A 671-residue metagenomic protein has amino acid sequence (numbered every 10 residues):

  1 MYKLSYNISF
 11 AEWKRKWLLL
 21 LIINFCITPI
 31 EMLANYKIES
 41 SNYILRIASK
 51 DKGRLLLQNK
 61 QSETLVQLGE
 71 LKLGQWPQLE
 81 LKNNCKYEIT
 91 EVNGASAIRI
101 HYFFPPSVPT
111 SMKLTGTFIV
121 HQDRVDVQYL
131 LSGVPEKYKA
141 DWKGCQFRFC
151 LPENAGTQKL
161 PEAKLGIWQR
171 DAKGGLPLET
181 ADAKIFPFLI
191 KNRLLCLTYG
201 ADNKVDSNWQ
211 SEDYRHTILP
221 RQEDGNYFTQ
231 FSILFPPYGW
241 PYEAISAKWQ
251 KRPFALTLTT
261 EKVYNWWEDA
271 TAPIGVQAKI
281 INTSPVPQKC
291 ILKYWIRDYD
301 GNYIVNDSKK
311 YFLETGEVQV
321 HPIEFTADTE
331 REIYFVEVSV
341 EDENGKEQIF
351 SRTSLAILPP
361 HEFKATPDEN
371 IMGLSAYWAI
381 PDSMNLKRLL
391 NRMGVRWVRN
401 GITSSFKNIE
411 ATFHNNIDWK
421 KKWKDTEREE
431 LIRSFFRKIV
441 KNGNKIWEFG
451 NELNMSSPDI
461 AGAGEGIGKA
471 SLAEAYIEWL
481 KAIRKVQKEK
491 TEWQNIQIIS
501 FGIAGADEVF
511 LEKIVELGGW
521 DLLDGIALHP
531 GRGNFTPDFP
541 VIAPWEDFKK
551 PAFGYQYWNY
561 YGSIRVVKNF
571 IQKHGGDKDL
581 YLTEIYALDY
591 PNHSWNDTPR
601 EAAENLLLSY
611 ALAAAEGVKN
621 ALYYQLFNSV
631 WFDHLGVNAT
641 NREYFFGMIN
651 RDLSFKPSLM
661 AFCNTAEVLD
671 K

Functional and structural regions predicted by a protein language model:
N35-V108, T115: Acidic-aromatic substrate-binding/catalytic surfaces of carbohydrate-active enzymes
K37-E39, H121, F147, P177-T257 (+4 more regions): Beta-strand-rich recognition/accessory modules
K37-I38, D126-G200: Polysaccharide-binding surfaces and accessory modules of carbohydrate-active proteins
Y264-A272: Short, solvent-exposed loop/linker segments at the N-terminal edge of repeated beta-sheet extracellular domains
F350-G401, S405-K407: An acidic-aromatic substrate-binding cleft motif
M384-K445, I467-F501, Y557: Aromatic-lined substrate-binding rim segments of carbohydrate-active enzymes
L472-S609, E616: Noncatalytic carbohydrate-binding groove/subsite architecture in carbohydrate-active enzymes
A611-K671: Aromatic- and carboxylate-lined catalytic core of secreted/periplasmic carbohydrate-active enzymes
